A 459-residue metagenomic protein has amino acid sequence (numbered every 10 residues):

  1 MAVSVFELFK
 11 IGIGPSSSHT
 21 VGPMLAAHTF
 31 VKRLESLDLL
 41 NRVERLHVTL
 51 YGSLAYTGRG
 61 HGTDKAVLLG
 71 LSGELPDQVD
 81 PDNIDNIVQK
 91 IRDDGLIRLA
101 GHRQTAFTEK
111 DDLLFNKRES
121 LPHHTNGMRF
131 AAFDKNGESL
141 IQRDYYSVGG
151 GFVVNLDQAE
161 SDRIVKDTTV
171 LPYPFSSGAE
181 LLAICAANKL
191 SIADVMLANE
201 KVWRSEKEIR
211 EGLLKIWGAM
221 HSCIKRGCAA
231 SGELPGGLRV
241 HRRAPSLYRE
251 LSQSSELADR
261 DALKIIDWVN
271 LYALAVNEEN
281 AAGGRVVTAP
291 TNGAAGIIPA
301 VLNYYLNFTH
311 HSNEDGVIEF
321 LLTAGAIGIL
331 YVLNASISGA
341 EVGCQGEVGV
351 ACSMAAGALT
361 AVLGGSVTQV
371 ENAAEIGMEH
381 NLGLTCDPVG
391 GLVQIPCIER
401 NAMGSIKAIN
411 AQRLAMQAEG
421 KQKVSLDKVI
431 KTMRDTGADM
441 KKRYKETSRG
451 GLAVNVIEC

Functional and structural regions predicted by a protein language model:
M1-G14, L37: An N-terminal structural lobe/cap that precedes and organizes the functional/catalytic core across diverse proteins
F9-A27, A282-V301, C344-S353: Conserved phosphate/anionic-ligand binding catalytic regions in large, soluble enzymes, centered on
S18-E35, P299-H311, A356-G364: Alpha-helical support elements that line or immediately flank enzyme active sites and cofactor-binding pockets
R45-G58, K90-R98, F320-L333, E375-P388 (+1 more regions): Short, mixed-charge aromatic SLiMs
P76-L257: C-terminal regulatory domains involved in ligand/effector binding and gene-expression control
E206-G343, G451-C459: Accessory "access/gating" subregions that flank catalytic or transport cores
S312, T323, I329-A402, L414-K423: Hydrophobic alpha-helical bundle architecture
K423-C459: Extended hydrophobic packing segments that form well-structured cores
